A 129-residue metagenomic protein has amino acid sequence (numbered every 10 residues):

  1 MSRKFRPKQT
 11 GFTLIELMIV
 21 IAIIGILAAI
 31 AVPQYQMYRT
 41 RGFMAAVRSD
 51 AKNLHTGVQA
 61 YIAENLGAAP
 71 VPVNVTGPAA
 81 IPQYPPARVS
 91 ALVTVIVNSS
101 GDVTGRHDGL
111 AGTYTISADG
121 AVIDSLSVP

Functional and structural regions predicted by a protein language model:
M1-F12: N-terminal leader/signal peptides at the extreme start of proteins
K4, L17, Y38-R41, Y61: Amphipathic alpha-helical segments that mediate coupling or scaffolding at interfaces
I15-Q34: Alpha-helical hydrophobic helix detector
I21, R48, H55: Conserved catalytic core of two-component sensor histidine kinases
A31, Y38, V58: Conserved alpha-helical elements of the SDR catalytic core
Q34-A51: Aliphatic-rich helix starts adjacent to a transmembrane/signal segment
T56-P129: Periplasmic/extracellular, small/polar-rich flexible segments of pilin-like filament-forming proteins
